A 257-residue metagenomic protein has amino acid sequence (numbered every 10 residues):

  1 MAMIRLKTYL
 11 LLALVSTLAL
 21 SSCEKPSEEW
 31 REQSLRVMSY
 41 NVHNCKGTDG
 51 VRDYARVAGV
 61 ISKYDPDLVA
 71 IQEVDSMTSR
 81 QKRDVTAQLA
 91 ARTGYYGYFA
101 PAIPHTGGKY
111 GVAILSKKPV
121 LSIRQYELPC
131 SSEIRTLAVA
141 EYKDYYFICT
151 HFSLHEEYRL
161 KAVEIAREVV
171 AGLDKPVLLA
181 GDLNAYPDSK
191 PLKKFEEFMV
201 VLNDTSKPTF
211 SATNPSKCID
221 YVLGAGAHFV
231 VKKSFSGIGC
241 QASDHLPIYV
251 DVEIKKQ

Functional and structural regions predicted by a protein language model:
I4-L12, L20-R92, P104-G108, E164 (+1 more regions): N-terminal, active-site-proximal structural segment of metallo-dependent hydrolase catalytic domains
E24, Q125-Y126, E156-L160, E168-V177 (+1 more regions): Metal-dependent phosphoester-hydrolase catalytic domains
P26-V37, S116-L121, E133-C149, V252-Q257: Beta-strand-turn-beta hairpins that frame and shape the catalytic cleft of phosphate-ester-processing enzymes
R36-V42, V57-Q81, F147-T150, A166-L192 (+3 more regions): Active-site beta-strand/loop signature of hydrolases that rely on acidic residues for catalysis
Y40-H43, Q72-V74, A100-I103, S116-K118 (+6 more regions): Active-site-proximal beta-strand/loop segments in catalytic clefts of secreted hydrolases
D49-G50, Q72-Y145, F235-G239: Structured beta-strand-rich core segments of catalytic domains in phosphoester-bond hydrolases
V51-A55, K82-R83, E133-I134, L160-V163 (+2 more regions): Structural motif corresponding to alpha-helix initiation and N-cap regions
S62-P66, A90-G94, Y98, V120 (+2 more regions): Sec-exported extracytoplasmic/periplasmic mature domains
